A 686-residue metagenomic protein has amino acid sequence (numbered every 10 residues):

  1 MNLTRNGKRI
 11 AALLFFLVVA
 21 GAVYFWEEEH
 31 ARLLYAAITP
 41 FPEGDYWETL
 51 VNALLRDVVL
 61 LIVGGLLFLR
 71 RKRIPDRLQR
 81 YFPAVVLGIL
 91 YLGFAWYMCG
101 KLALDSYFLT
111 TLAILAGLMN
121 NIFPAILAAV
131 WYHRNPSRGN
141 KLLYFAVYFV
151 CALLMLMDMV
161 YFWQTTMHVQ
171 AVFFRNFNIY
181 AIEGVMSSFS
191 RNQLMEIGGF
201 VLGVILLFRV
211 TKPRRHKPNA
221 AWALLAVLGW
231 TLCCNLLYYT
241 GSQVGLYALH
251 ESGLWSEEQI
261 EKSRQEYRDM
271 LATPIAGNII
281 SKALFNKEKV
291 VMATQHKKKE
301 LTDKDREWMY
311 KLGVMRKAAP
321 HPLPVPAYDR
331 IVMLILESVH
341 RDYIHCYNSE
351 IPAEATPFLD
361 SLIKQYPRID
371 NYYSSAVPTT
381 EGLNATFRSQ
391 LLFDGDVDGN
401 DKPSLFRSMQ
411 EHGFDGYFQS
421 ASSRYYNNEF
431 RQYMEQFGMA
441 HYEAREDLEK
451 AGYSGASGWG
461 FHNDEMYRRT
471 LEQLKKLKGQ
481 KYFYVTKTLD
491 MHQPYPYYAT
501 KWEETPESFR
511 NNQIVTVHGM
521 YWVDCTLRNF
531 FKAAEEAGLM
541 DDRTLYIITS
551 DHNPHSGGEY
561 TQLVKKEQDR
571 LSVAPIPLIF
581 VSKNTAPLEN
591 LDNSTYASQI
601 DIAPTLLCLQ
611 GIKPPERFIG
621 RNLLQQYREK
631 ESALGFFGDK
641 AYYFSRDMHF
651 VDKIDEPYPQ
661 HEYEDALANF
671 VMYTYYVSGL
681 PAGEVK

Functional and structural regions predicted by a protein language model:
N2-G277: Transmembrane and membrane-interface helices of multi-pass, inner-membrane envelope-modifying transferases
L3-K8, E27, L301, P659-A666 (+1 more regions): Intrinsic-disorder-associated interaction segments
A11-A12, A20-A22, A31, A36-A37 (+36 more regions): A sequence-composition feature that detects small, non-aromatic residues
V18-V19, V23, V51, V58-V59 (+28 more regions): Extended aliphatic helical segments
F82-I114, S188, T211-K212, I279-A283 (+4 more regions): Short secondary-structure boundary segments
L109-L112, F162, T166, Q193 (+11 more regions): Glycine-centered secondary-structure boundary/capping sites
N235-Y328: Membrane-interface segments at or immediately adjacent to transmembrane helices that form the boundary between
M309-K686: Solvent-exposed soluble domains appended to multi-pass membrane proteins
